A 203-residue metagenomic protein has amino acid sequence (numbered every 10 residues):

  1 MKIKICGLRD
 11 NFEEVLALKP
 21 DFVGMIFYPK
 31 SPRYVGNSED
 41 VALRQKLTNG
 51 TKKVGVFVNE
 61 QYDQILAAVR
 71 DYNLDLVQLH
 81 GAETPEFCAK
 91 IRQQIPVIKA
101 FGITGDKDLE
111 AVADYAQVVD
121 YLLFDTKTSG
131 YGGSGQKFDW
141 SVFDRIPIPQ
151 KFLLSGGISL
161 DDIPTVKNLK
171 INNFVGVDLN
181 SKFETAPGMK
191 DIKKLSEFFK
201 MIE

Functional and structural regions predicted by a protein language model:
M1-E203: Conserved N-terminal beta1-alpha1 strand-loop-helix module at the mouth
